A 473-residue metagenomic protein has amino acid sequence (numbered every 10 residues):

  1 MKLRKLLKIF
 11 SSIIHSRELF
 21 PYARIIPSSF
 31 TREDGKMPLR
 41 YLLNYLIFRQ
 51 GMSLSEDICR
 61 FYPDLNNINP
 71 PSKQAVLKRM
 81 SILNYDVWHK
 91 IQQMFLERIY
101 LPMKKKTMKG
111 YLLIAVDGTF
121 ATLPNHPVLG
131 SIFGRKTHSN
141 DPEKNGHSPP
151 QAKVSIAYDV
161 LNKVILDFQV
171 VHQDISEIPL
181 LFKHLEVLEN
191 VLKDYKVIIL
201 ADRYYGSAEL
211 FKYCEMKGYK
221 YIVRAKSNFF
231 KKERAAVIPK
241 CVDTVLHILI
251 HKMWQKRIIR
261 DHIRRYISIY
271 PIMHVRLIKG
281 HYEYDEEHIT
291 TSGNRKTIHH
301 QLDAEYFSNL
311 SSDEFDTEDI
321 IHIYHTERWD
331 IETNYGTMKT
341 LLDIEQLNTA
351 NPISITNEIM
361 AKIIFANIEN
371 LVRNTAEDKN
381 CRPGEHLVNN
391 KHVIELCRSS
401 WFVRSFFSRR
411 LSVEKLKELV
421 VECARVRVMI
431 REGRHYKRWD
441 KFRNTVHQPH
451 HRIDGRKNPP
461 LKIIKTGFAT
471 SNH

Functional and structural regions predicted by a protein language model:
M1-L54, N69-P70, M80, I91 (+4 more regions): Single, function-defining residue in the core of a domain
G51-L65: Short, charged amphipathic recognition helices of the HTH superfamily and cognate SANT/SANTA-like modules
R60-Y62, P127-G134, V170-V171: "Short basic amphipathic alpha-helical interaction patches in structured regions
N66, I114-V116, L277: Generic structural motif
K73-V76: Helix-turn-helix DNA-binding helix
R79-Y158: Active-site-proximal, Lys/Arg-enriched surface segment that forms a nucleic-acid-binding/basic interface patch
